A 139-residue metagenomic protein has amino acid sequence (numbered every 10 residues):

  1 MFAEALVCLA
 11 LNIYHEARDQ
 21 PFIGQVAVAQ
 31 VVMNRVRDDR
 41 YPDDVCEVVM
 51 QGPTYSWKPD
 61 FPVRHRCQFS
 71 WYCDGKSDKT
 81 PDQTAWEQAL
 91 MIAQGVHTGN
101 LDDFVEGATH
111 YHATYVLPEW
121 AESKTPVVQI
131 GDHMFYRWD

Functional and structural regions predicted by a protein language model:
F2-D139: Bacterial extracytoplasmic/cell-wall-associated proteins, especially those involved in peptidoglycan
